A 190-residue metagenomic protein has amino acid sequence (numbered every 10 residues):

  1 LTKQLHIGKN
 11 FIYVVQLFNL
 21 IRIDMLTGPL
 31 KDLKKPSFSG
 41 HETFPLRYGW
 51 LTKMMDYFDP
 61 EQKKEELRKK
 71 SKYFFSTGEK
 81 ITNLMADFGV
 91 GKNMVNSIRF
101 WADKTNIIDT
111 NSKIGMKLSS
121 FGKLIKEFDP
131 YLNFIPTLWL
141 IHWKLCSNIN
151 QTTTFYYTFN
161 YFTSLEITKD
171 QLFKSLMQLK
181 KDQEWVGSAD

Functional and structural regions predicted by a protein language model:
K9-I23: Short, positively charged and aromatic/hydrophobic N-terminal segments
D24-D190: Donor-sugar nucleotide-binding helix/loop cap in glycosyltransferases
